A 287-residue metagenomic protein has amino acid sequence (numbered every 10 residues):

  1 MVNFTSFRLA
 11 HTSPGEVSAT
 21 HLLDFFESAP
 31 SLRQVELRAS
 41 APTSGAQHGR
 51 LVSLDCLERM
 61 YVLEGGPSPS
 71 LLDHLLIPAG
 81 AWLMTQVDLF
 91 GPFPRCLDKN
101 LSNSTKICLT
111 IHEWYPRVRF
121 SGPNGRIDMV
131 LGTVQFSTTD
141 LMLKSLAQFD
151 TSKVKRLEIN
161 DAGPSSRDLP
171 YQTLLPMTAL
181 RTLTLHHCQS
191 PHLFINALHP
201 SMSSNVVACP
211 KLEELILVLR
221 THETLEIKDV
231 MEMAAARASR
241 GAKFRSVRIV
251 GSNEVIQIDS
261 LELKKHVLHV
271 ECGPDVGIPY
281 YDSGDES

Functional and structural regions predicted by a protein language model:
M1-S287: Leucine-rich repeat
